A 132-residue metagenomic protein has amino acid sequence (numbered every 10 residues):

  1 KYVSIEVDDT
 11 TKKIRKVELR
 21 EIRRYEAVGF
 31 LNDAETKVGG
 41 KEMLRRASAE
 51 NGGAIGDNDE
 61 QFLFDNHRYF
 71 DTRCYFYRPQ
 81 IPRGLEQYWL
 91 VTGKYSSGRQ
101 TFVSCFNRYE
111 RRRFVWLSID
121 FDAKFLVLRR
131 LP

Functional and structural regions predicted by a protein language model:
K1-G53, D59-P132: A binding-site-centric feature that preferentially detects glycan-recognition modules on secreted/surface proteins
